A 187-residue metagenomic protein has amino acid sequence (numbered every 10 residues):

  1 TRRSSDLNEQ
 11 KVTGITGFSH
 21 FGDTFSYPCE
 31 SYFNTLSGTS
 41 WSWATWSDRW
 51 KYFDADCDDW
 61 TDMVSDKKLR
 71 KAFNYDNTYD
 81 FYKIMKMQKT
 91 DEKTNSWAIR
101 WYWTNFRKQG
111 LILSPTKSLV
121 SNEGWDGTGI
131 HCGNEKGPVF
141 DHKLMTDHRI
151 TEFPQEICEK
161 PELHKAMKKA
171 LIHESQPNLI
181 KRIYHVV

Functional and structural regions predicted by a protein language model:
T1-S4: Short, small-residue-biased leader/transition segments that mark boundaries at the very start of proteins
D6-S19: A short, conserved acidic/glycine-rich loop-to-beta-strand motif that forms the donor nucleotide-sugar/metal
N8-Q10, K51-V64: Proline-centered turn/helix-capping motifs that create local helix->coil transitions or kinks
S26-S31, W125-T128: Short aromatic-enriched loop/helix-cap "lid" or pocket-rim segments at secondary-structure transitions that line
E30-S42, D58-D76: A recurrent flexible, glycine/aromatic-enriched loop bordering the glycosyltransferase active site that acts as
T39, W43-A44, C57, M87-Q88 (+1 more regions): Conserved nucleotide-sugar donor-binding catalytic segment
T39-A55, Y79-Y82: Conserved nucleotide-sugar donor-binding and metal-coordinating catalytic region shared by glycosyltransferases
D62-V187: C-terminal catalytic/acceptor-binding lobe
